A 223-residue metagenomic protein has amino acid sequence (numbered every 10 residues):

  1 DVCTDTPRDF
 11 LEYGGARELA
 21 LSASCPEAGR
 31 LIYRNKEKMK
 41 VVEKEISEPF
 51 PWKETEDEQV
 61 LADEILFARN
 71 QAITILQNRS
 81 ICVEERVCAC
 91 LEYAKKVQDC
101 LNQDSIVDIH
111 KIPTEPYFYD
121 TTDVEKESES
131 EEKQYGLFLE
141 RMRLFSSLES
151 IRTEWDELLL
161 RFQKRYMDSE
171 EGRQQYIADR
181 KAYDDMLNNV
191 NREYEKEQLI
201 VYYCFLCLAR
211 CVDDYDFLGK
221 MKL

Functional and structural regions predicted by a protein language model:
V2-L91: Internal, well-ordered alpha/beta segment that forms a basic, Gly-enriched binding/recognition surface
S80-L223: Hydrophobic, aromatic-lined core segments that form the binding pocket/scaffold for planar heteroaromatic ligands
